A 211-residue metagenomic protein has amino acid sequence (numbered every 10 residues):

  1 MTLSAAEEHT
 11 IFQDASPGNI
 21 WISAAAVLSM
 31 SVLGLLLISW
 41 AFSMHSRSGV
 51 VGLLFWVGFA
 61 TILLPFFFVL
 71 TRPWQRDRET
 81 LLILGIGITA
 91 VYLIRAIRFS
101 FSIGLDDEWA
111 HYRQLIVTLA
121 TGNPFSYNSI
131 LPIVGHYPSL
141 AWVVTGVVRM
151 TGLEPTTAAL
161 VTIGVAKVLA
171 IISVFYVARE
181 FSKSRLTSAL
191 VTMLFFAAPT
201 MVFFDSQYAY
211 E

Functional and structural regions predicted by a protein language model:
M1-I97: Start-transfer (signal-anchor) and selected internal transmembrane alpha helices of multi-pass inner/ER membrane
R72, R78-L81, A90-E211: Active-site lumenal/periplasmic loops and adjacent helix-entry segments of GT-C-fold, multi-pass membrane
